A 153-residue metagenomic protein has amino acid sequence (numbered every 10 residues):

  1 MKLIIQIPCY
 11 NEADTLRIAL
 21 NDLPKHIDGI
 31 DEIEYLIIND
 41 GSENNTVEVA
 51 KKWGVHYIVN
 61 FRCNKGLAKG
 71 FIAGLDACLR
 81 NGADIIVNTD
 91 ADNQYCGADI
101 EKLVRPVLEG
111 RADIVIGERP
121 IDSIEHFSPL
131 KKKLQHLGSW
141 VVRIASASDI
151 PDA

Functional and structural regions predicted by a protein language model:
K2-I4, E34: Cell-envelope/extracellular polymer assembly enzymes that use nucleotide-activated donors
E12-I27: Short, well-formed alpha-helical segments that are part of the catalytic scaffolds of diverse glycosyltransferases
E12-T15, S42, C96: Donor nucleotide-sugar binding loop of glycosyltransferases
A19, T46, F71, G82 (+1 more regions): Acidic donor-diphosphate engagement hotspot in glycosyltransferases and nucleotidyltransferases that stabilizes
D31-G41: Short beta-strand/loop segment that forms part of the nucleotide-sugar
N39-V47, N93: A conserved acidic beta->alpha catalytic loop
F61-A77, V87, G97-A153: Acceptor/aglycone-binding surface of glycosyltransferases and processive sugar-polymer synthases
A83-D92: Short beta-strand-to-loop acidic/aromatic patch adjacent to the donor-nucleotide binding site
